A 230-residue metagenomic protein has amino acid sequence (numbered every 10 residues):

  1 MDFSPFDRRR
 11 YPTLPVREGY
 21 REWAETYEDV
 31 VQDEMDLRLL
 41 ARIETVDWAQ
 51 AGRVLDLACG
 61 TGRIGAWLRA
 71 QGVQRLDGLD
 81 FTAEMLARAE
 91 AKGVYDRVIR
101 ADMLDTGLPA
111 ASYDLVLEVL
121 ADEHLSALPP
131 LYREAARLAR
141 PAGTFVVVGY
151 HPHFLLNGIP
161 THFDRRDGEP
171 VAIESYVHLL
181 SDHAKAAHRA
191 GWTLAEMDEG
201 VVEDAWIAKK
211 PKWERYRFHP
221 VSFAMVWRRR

Functional and structural regions predicted by a protein language model:
M1-A49, R63-W67, R88, I207 (+2 more regions): Conserved class I S-adenosyl-L-methionine
L55-L57, T61-D105: Class I SAM-dependent methyltransferase SAM/SAH-binding core
L104-V116: A short acidic, Gly/Pro-enriched loop at the edge of an enzyme's catalytic core that lines a small-molecule cofactor
L115-L128: A short SAM/SAH-binding and catalytic strip from SAM-dependent methyltransferases
P129-P141: A short glycine-rich, Lys/Arg-flanked "PGG" loop and its adjoining helix->strand segment in the class I
T144-P170, E174: Conserved class I S-adenosyl-L-methionine
S175-D198: Short alpha-helix
K210-R230: Core SAM-dependent methyltransferase catalytic element
